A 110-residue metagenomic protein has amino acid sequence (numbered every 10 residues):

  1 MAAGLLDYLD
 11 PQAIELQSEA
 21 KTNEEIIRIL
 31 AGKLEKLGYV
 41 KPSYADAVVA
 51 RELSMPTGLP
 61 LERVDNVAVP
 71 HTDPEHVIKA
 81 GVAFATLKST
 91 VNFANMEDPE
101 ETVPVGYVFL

Functional and structural regions predicted by a protein language model:
M1-L110: Cytosolic covalent-transfer regions centered on His/Cys nucleophiles that carry phosphoryl or persulfide groups
